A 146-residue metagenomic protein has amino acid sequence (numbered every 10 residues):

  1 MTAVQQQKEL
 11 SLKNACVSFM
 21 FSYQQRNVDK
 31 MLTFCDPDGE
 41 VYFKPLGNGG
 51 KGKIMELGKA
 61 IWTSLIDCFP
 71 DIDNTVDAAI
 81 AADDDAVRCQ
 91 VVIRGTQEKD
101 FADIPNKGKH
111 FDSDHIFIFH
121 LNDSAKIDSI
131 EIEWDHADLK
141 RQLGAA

Functional and structural regions predicted by a protein language model:
M1-L10, N14, A145-A146: Basic/polar N-terminal segments that are highly enriched at the extreme N-terminus, encompassing both cleavable
E9-L10, N14, V28, L32-V87: A solvent-exposed, acidic/Ser-Thr-rich amphipathic alpha-helical stretch
I66-D67, G95-K109: Short, cysteine-centered beta-strand-loop-beta hairpins and adjacent loop/turn segments enriched in charged/polar
T75-I80, D114-H120: Hydrophobic/aromatic beta-strand elements that line small-molecule binding cavities or substrate pockets in beta-rich
A82-D85, F119-K126: Short, solvent-exposed coil/turn segments at beta-strand boundaries
D85-Q97: A short hydrophobic beta-strand element
K126-A146: Low-complexity, intrinsically disordered terminal/linker segments enriched in charged and Gly/Pro repeats
